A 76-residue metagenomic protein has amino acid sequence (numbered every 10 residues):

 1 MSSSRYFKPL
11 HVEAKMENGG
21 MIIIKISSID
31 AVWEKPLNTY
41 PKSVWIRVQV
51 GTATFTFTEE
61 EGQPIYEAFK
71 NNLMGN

Functional and structural regions predicted by a protein language model:
S2-I22, S28-N76: Acidic, Ser/Thr- and proline-rich intrinsically disordered linker/docking segments of eukaryotic scaffolds
